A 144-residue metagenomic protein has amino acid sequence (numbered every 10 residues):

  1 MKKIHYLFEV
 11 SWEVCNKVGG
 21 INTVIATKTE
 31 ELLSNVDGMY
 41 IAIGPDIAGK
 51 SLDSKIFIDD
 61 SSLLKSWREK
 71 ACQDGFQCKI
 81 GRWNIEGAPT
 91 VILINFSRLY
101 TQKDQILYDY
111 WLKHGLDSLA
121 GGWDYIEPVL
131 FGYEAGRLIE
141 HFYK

Functional and structural regions predicted by a protein language model:
K2-L7: Extreme N-terminal starter segment of soluble prokaryotic enzymes
F8, M39-I41: A structural signal for isolated positions on well-ordered beta-strands in alpha/beta enzyme cores
S11-V24, D53: A short, glycine/small-residue-rich beta-strand->loop->alpha-helix junction that serves as a flexible
T23-E31: Short amphipathic alpha-helix
E30, S34, R137-E140: Surface-exposed alpha-helical segments enriched in charged/polar residues
A42-F142: A conserved catalytic-core segment of Leloir-type glycosyltransferases
